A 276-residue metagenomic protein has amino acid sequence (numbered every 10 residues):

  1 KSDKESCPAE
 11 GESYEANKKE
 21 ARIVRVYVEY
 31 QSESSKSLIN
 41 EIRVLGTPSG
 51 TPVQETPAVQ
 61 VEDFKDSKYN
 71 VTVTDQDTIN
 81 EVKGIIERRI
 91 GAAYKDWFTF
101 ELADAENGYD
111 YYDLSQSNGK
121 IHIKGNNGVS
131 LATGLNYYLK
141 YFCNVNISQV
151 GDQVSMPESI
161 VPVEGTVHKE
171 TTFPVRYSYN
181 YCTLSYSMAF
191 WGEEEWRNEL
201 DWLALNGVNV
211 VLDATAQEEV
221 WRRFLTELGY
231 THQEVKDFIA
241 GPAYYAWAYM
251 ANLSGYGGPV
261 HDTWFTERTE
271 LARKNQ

Functional and structural regions predicted by a protein language model:
K1-K4, P8-T56: Aromatic, loop-rich ligand-recognition surfaces of beta-strand-rich domains
S2-D3, E55, D113, G125-N126 (+1 more regions): Short amphipathic beta-strand/extended segments with alternating polar/hydrophobic composition
S6-C7, V73-D77, E81: C-terminal beta-sandwich/jelly-roll accessory domains of carbohydrate-active enzymes
E10-E12, G108-D110, G119: Residue-level marker for the onset of beta-strands and adjacent loop->beta junctions in well-ordered domains
R22, D96-F98: Short beta-strand/loop motifs in extracellular/secreted proteins, especially within beta-sandwich accessory domains
V59-V71, Q116-N118, Y179-L184: Acidic/histidine-rich, surface-exposed loop or edge segments in extracytoplasmic proteins
D77, E81, I85, G91-A93 (+2 more regions): Feature activates predominantly on carbohydrate-active enzymes
F98, D110-S115: Extracellular/luminal ectodomains and secreted, surface-exposed scaffolds of diverse proteins
